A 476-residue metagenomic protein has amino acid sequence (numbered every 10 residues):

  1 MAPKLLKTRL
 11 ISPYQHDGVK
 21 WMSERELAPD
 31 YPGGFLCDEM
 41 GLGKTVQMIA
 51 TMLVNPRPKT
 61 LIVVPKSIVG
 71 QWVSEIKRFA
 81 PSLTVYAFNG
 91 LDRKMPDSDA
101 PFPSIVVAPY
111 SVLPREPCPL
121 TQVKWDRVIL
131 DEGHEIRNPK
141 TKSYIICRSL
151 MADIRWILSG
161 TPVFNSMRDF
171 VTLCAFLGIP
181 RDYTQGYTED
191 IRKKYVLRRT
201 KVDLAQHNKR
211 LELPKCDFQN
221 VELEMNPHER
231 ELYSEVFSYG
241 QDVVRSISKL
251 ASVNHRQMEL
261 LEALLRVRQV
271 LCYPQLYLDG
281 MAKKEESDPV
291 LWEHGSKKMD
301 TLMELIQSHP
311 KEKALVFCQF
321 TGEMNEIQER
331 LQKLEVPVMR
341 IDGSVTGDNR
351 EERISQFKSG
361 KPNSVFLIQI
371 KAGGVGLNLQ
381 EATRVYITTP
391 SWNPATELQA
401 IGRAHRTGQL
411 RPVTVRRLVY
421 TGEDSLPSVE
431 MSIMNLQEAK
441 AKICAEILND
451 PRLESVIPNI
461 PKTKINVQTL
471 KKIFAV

Functional and structural regions predicted by a protein language model:
M1-R9, P13, S23-P32, T45-Q47 (+8 more regions): SF2 helicase/translocase NTPase motor core, specifically the RecA-like lobe 1 inter-motif segment between Walker
G41, S111-P114, H134-R137, P162 (+4 more regions): Catalytic acidic motif of RecA-like/P-loop NTPases
Q47, V54-P56, K209-E229, A251-F366 (+2 more regions): Conserved Helicase C-terminal RecA-like lobe
V107-V112, T121-Q122, K142-A152, I157 (+4 more regions): Inter-lobe coupling linker of SF2 helicases/translocases
R115-P117, S166, M324-Q328, F366-T383 (+1 more regions): SF2 helicase motor core recognition
K124-W125, T172, L377-P390, T414-R417: A short beta-strand element within the Helicase C-terminal
W392-I401, H405-V476: A conserved SF2-helicase RecA2
